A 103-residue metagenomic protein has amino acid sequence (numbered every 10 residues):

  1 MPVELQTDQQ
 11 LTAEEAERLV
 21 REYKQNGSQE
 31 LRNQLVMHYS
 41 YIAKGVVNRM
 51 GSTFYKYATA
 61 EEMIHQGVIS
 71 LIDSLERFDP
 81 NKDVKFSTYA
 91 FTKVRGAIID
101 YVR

Functional and structural regions predicted by a protein language model:
M1-I64, L75-E76, V84: Extreme N-terminal regulatory/targeting segments of RNA polymerase sigma factors
S40, V68, F91, R95: ATP/adenylate-binding site constellation spanning eukaryotic-like Ser/Thr protein kinases, ABC-transporter
S74-R103: Promoter-recognition and DNA-melting modules of sigma-like transcription initiation factors and their functional
